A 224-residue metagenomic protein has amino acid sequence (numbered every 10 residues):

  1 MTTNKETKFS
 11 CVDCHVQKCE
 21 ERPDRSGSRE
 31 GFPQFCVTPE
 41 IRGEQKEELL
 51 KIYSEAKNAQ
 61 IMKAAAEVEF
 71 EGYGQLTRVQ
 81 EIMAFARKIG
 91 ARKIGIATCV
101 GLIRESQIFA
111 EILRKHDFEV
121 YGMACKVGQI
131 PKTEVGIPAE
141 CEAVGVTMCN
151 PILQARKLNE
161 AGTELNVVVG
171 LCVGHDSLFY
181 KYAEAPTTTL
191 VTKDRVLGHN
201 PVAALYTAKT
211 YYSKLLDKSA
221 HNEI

Functional and structural regions predicted by a protein language model:
T2-K93, V100-R104: Electropositive, gly/pro-rich neighborhoods at or near active sites that engage anionic ligands
G72-L76, T98-S106, N166-S177: Gly/Ser/Thr-rich loops at beta-strand to alpha-helix junctions that form or flank small-molecule/cofactor-binding
A86, A91-V100, Y121-A124, L165-V169: Short glycine-rich or small-residue beta-strand-to-loop segments that form or flank ligand, phosphate, metal/Fe-S
R104-Q154: Long, charge-dense
E105-I112, D176-A185: Short Gly/Thr/Asp-enriched flexible loops that form oxyanion-binding sites at enzyme active sites
E119-K126, L178, Y182-N200: Short, acidic/small-residue loops that bind anionic groups at enzyme active sites
M148-T163, L171-G174: A short, acidic, amphipathic alpha-helical segment used as a generic capping/interface helix at domain edges
T188-I224: C-terminal functional extensions of proteins
